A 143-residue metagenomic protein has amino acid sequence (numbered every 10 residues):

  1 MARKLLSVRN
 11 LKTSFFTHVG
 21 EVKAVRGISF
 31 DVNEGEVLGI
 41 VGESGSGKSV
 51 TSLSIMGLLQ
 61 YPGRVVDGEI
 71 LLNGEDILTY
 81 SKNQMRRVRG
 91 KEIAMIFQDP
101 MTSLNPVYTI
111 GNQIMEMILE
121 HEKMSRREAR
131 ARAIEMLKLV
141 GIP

Functional and structural regions predicted by a protein language model:
M1-P143: ABC transporter nucleotide-binding domains
